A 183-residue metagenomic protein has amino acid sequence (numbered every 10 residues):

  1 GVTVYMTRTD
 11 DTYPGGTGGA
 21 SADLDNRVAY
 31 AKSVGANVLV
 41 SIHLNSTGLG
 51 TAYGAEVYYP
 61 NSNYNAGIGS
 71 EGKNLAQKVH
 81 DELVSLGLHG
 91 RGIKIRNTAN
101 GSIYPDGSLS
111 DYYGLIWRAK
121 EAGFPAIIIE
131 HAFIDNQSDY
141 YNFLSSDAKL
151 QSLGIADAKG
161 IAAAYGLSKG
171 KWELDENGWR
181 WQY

Functional and structural regions predicted by a protein language model:
G1-S168: Active-site-proximal helix/loop segments of hydrolytic enzymes
S168-Y183: Extracellular adhesion/carbohydrate-binding repeat motifs centered on closely spaced tryptophans
